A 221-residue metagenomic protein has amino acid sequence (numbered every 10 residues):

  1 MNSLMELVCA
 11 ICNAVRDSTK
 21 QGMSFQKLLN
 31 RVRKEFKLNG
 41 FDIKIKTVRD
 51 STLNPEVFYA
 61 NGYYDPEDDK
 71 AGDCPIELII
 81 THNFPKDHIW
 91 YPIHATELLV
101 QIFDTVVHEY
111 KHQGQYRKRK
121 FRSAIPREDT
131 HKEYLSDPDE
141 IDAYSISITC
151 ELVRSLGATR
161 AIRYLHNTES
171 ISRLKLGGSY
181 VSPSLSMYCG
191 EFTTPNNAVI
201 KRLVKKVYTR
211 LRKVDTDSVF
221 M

Functional and structural regions predicted by a protein language model:
A10, E133-S136, S147-M221: Long, well-structured alpha-helical subdomains associated with metal-dependent extracellular/ecto-lumenal hydrolases
S18, P92, T96-D104, E133-D137: Short, charged/polar micro-motifs that form catalytic or ligand-binding hotspots
S18-D42: Zn2+-dependent metallopeptidase catalytic core
F41-T47, G62, I76-I80, V106: Hydrophobic beta-strand residues in large extracellular and virion-surface proteins
E56-V100, Y116: Active-site scaffold of zinc-dependent metalloenzymes
V100, Y116-I141: Post-HEXXH active-site segment of zinc metalloproteases
D104-R117, A143: Active-site recognition of the HExxH zinc-binding catalytic motif
Q113-K120, T149-R154: Active-site catalytic microenvironments for nucleophilic, acid-base chemistry
